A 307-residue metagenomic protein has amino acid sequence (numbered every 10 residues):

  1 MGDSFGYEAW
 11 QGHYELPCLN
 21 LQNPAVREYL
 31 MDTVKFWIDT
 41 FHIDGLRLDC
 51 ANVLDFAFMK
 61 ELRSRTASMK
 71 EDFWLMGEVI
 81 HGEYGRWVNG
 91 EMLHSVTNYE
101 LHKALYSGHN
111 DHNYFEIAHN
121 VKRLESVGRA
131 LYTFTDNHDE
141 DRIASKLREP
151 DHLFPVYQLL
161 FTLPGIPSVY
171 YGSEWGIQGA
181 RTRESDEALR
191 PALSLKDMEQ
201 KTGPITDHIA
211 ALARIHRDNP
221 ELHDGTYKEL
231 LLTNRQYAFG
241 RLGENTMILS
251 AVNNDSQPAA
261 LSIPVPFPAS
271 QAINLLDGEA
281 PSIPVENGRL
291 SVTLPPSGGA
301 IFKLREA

Functional and structural regions predicted by a protein language model:
M1-L21, A188: Aromatic- and acidic-residue-enriched carbohydrate-binding clefts of CAZyme catalytic domains
G12-R27, D44-V53, H102-G108, D139-E149: The substrate-binding groove and active-site-proximal loops of carbohydrate-active enzymes, especially glycoside
T33-K35, D39-H42, D49-V127, L131 (+7 more regions): Active-site-proximal helices and loops of the catalytic beta/alpha 8
L160, P164-Q178: Substrate-binding cleft of secreted/luminal carbohydrate-active enzymes
G225-N245: Surface beta-strand/loop "capping" patches
A251-D255: Asparagine-centered strand-capping/turn motif at beta-strand->loop junctions
V265-E279: Solvent-exposed beta-hairpin/edge-strand motifs
V285-A307: C-terminal beta-strand-rich structural cap/linker in extracellular carbohydrate-active enzymes
